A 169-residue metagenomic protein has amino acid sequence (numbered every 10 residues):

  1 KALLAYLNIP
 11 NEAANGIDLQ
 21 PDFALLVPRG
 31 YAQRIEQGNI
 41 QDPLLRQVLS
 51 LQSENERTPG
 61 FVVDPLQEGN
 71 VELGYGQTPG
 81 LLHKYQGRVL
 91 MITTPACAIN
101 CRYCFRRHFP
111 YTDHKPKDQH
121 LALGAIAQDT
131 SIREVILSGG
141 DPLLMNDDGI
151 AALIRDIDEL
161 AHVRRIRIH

Functional and structural regions predicted by a protein language model:
K1-H83: Flexible, acidic/Gly-rich N-terminal and inter-domain linker regions that tether and position cofactor-handling modules
I35, V48, Q52, P95-C97 (+1 more regions): Generic hydrophobic/packing signal
F61-L66, N70-I92, I99-H169: Conserved Radical SAM active-site core
